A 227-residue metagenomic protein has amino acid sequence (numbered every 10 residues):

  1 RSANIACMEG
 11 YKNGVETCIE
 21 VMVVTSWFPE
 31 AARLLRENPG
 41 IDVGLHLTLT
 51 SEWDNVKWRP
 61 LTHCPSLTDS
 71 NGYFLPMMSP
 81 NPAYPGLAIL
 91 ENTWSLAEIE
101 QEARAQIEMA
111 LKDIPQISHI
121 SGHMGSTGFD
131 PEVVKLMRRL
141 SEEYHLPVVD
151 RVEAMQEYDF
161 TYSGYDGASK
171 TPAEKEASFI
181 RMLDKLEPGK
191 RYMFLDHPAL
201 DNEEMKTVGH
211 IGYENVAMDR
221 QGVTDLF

Functional and structural regions predicted by a protein language model:
R1-S2, C7-E9: Boundary/entry segment of secreted carbohydrate-active catalytic domains
S2, I19-M22: A short N-terminal beta->alpha junction/helix N-cap motif
M8-C18, T25-I41, T48-I114, H119 (+1 more regions): Terminal accessory/targeting
H123-T127: Conserved short loop/turn motifs at secondary-structure junctions
